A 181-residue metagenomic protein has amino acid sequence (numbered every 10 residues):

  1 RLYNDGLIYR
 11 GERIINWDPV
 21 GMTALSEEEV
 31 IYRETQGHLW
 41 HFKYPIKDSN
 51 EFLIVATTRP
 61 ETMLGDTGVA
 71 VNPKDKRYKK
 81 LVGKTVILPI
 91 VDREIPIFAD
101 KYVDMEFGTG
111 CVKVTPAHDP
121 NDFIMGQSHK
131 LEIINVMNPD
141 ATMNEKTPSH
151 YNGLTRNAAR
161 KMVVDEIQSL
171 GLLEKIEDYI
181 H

Functional and structural regions predicted by a protein language model:
R1-K146, R160, D165: NTP-handling and nucleic-acid-processing catalytic cores
K76, L154-T155: Short, structural beta-strand-to-alpha-helix junction motif
P148-G153: Short glycine-enriched, charge-decorated loop/helix-capping segments at active-site entrances that position
T155-H181: Phosphate/diphosphate-binding loops
